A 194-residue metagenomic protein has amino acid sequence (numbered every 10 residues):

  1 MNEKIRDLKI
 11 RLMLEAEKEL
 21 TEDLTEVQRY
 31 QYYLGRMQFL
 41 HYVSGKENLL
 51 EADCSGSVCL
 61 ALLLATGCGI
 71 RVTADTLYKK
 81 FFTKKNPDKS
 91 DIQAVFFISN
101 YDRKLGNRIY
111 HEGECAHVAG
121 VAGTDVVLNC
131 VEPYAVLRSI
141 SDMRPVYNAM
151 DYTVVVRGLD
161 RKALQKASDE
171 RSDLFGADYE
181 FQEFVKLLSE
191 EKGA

Functional and structural regions predicted by a protein language model:
M1, G193-A194: Short, solvent-exposed mixed-charge patches
M1, R11-E22, E26-A52: Active-site nucleophile-His-acid catalytic modules used for acyl/amide transfer and hydrolysis across diverse enzymes
D7, L14, L20, E26-V27 (+7 more regions): ...with weaker cross-activation on analogous glycine-rich loops/strands in unrelated enzymes
G35-F39, L62-G67: Sec-exported extracytoplasmic/periplasmic mature domains
F39, G45-K46, G56, A119 (+1 more regions): Glycine-centered flexibility sites
E47-A65: Active-site nucleophilic cysteine motif
L187, E191-G193: Conserved catalytic-core subdomain
